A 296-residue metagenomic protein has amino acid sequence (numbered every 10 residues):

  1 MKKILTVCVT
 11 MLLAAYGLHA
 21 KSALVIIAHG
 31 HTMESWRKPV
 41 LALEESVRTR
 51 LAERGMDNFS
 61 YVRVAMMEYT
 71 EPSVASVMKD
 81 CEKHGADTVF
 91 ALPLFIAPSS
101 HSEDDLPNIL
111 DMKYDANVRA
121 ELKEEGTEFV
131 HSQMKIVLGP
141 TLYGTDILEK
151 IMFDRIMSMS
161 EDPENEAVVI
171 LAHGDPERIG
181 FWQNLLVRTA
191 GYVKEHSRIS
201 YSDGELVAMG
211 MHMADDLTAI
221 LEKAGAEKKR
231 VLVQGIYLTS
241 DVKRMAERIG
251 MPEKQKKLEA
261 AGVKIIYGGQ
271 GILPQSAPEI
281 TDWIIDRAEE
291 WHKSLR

Functional and structural regions predicted by a protein language model:
M1-I4: Positively charged n-region of N-terminal signal peptides that target proteins for export
T6-A15: Bacterial N-terminal signal peptides
A20-R296: Active-site-proximal alpha-helix that buttresses catalytic centers in soluble enzyme cores
